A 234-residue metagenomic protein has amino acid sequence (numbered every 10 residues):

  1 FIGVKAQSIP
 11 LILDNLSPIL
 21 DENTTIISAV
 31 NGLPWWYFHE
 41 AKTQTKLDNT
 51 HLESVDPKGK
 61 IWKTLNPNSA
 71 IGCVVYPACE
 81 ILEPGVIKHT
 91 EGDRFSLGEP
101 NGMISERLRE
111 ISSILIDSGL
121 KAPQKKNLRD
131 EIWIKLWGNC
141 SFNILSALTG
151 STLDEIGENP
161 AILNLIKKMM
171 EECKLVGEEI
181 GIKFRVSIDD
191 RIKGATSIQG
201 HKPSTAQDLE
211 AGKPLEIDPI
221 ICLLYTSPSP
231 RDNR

Functional and structural regions predicted by a protein language model:
I2-L82: Rossmann-like NAD(P)(H) cofactor-binding subdomain of soluble oxidoreductases
A6-Q7, G102, N127, P214: Short, surface-exposed acidic/glycine-rich loop or hinge patches that mediate macromolecular interfaces
I19, W62-K135, C140, I144-R185: Internal alpha-helical scaffold of NAD(P)-dependent oxidoreductase catalytic cores
K167-M169, K174-P219: C-terminal substrate-binding/catalytic lobe of Rossmann-fold NAD(P)-dependent oxidoreductases
C222: Glycine-rich, charge-dense phosphate/pyrophosphate-binding loop(s) and the adjacent flexible "lid"/catalytic subdomain
Y225-R234: Single conserved hydrophobic/aromatic residue that forms the stacking wall/gate of nucleotide- or nucleobase-binding
